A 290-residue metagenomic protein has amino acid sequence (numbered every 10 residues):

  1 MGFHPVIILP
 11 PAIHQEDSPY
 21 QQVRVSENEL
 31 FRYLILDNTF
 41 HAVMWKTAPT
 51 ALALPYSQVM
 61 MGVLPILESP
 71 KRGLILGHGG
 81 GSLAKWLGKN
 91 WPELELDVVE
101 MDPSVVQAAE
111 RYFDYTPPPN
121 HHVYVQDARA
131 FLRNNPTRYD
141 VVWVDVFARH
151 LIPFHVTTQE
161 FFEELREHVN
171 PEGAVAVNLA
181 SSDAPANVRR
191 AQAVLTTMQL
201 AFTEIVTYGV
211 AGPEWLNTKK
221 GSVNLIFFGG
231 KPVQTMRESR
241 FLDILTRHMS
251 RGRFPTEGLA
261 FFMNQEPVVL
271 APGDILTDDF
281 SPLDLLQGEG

Functional and structural regions predicted by a protein language model:
M1-V43, E204, G209-G290: Soluble small-group transferase modules, centered on the S-adenosyl donor enzyme superfamily
N38-T50, P153-F154: Acidic/histidine-rich helix-loop elements that form or flank divalent-metal/phosphate-binding sites at the catalytic
A51-L52, S57-A176, A184-A191, A201 (+1 more regions): The AdoMet/dcAdoMet-binding core of the Class I SAM-like
A193-T197: Acidic/histidine-enriched, beta-strand-rich ligand/metal-binding domains
